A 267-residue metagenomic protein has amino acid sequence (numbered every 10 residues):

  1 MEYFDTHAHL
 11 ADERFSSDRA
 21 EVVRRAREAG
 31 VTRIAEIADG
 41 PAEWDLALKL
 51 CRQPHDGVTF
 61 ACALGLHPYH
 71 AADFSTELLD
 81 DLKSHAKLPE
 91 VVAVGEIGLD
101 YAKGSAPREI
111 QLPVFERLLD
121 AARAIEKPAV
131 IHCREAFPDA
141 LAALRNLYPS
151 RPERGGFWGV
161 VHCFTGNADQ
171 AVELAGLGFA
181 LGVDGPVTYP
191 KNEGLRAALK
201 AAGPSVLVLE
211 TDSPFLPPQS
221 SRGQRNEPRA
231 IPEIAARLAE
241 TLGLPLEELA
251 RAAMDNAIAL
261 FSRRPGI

Functional and structural regions predicted by a protein language model:
M1-I267: Mid-domain alpha/beta scaffold segments of enzyme catalytic cores
